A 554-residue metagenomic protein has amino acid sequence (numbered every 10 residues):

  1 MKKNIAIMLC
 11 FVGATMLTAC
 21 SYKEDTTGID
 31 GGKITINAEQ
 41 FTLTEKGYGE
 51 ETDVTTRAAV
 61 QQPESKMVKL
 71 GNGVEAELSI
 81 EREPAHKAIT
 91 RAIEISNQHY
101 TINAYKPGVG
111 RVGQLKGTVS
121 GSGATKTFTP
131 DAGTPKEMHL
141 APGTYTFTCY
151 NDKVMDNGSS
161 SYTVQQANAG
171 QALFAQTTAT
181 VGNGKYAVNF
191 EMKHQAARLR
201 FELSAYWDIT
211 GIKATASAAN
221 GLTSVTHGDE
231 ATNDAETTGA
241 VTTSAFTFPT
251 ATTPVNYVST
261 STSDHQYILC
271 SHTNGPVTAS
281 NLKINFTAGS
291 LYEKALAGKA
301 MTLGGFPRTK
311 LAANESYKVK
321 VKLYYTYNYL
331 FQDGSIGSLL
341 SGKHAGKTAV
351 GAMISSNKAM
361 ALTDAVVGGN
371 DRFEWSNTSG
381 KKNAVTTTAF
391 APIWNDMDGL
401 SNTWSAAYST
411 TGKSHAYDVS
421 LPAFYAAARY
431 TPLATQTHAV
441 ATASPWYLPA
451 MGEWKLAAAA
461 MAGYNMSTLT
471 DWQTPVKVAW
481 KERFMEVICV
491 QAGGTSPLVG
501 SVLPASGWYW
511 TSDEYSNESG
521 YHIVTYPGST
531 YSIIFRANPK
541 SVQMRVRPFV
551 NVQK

Functional and structural regions predicted by a protein language model:
K2-F11, L17-Y329, K347-A349, M360 (+3 more regions): Sec-type signal peptide cleavage vicinity
A88-E94, Q436-V440, A537-P539: Short consensus segments that form the blades of beta-propeller domains, in both extracellular/periplasmic
Q98, Q195-A197, S356, T442-S444 (+2 more regions): Residues that flank catalytic or metal-binding motifs in active/ligand-binding sites
T148-Y150, R200-E202, A359-A361, P445-Y447 (+2 more regions): Residues within well-ordered beta-strands of beta-sheet-rich folds
Q266-T273, A426-P432, A439, A462 (+1 more regions): A motif-centric signal for short, conserved binding hotspots located in accessible loops or intrinsically disordered
N328-I354, R536-A537: Short, surface-exposed beta-strand/loop micro-motifs that present aromatic residues
T348, M353-Y447, M451-Y464: Short aromatic-cysteine micro-motif
G452-K554: C-terminal, surface-exposed recognition/capping segments
